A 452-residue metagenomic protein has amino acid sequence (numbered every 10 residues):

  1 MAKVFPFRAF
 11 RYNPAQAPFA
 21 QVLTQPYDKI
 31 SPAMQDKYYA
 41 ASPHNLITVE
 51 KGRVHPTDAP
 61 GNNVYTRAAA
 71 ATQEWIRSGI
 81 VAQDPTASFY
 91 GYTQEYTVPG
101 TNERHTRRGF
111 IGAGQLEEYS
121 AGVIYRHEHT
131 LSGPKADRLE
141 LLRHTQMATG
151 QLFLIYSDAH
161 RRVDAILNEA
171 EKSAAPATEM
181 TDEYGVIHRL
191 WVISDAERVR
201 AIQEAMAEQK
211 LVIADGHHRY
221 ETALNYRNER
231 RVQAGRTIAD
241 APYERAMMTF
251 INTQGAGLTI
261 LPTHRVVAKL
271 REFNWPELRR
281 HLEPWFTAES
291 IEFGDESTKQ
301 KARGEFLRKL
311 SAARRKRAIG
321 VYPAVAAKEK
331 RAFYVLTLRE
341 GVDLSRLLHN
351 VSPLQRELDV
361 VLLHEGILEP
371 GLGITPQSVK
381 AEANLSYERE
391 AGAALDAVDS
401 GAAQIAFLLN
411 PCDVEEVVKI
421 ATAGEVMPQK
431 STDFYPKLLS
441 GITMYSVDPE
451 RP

Functional and structural regions predicted by a protein language model:
M1-P452: Surface-exposed, charge/polar-rich loops and edge strands
